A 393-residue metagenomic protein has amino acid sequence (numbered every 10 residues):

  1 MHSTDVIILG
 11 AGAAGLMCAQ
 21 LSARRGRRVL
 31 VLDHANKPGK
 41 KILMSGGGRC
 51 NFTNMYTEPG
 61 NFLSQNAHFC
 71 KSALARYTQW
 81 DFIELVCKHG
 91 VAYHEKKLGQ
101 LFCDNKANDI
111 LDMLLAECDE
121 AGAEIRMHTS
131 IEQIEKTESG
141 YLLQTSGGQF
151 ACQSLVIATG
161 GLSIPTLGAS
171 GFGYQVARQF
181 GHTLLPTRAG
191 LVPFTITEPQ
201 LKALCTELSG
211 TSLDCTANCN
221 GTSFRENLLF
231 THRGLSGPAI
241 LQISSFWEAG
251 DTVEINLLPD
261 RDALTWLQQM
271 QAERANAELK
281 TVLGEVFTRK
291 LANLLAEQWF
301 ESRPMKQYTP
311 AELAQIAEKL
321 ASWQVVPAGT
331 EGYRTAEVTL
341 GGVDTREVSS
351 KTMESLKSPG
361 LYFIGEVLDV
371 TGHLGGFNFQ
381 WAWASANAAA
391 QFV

Functional and structural regions predicted by a protein language model:
T4-V31, A389-V393: N-terminal Rossmann-like FAD-binding beta1-loop-alpha1 element of flavoenzymes
I7-L9, L32, I131, F150-T166 (+4 more regions): Short hydrophobic core segments
A23-G47: Glycine-rich FAD pyrophosphate-binding loop
N36-P38, L43-M44, F52-P59, A92 (+2 more regions): An anion/pyrophosphate-binding glycine-rich loop and adjacent beta-alpha core in soluble alpha-beta enzymes
G47-E95: Glycine-rich active-site loop/strand segments that organize a redox cofactor
R76-S154: Feature captures the FAD/FMN-dependent oxidoreductase FAD-binding
M127, N293-T371: A glycine-rich dinucleotide-binding beta-alpha-beta segment and adjacent secondary-structure elements that constitute
S154-Q200: Glycine-rich loop(s) and the adjacent beta-strand/alpha-helix scaffold that form part
